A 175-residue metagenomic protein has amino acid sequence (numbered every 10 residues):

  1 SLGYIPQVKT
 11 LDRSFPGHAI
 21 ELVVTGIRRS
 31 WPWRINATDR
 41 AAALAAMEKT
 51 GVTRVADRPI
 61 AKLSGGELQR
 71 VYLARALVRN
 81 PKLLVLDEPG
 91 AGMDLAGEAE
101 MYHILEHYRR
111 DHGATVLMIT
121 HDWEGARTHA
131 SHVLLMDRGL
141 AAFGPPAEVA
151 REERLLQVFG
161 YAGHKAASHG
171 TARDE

Functional and structural regions predicted by a protein language model:
A37-V55: Conserved ABC ATPase "signature" region
P59-L63, E67: Conserved ABC ATPase signature
N80: Conserved catalytic motifs of ABC-family nucleotide-binding domains
L84-D87: Catalytic Walker B motif of ABC-type/P-loop ATPase nucleotide-binding domains
A99-D111: Helical segment within the ABC ATPase nucleotide-binding domain
T120-H121: H-loop/switch region of ABC-family ATPase nucleotide-binding domains
G139-A162: Conserved beta-strand-loop-alpha-helix hinge in the C-terminal portion of ABC ATPase nucleotide-binding domains
